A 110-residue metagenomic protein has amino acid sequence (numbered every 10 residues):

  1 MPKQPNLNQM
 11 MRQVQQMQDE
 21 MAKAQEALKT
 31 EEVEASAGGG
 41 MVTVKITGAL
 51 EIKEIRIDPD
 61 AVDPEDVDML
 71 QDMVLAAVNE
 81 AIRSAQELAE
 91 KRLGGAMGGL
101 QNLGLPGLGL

Functional and structural regions predicted by a protein language model:
M1-T30, E34, S84-L110: Long amphipathic alpha-helical segments used for membrane anchoring, targeting, substrate engagement, or oligomerization
P2-K3, K53-R56: Short, exposed beta-strand "edge-strand" segments with a Pro/Gly-rich flavor and a Y/T-containing core
N6, I57, V78-N79: A broad detector of the eukaryotic-type serine/threonine protein kinase catalytic domain
V14, L50, V74: Residue-level signature of catalytic and energy-coupling elements of molecular machines, predominantly ATP/GTP-dependent
T30, S36-K53: N-terminal intrinsically disordered, cationic/polar leader segments that include organellar targeting peptides
G39, I55-V67: A short interface-forming secondary-structure element
D68-D72: A short, well-structured alpha-helical segment
M73, A77-L88: Stable alpha-helical structural segments in soluble proteins, enriched in small hydrophobic residues
